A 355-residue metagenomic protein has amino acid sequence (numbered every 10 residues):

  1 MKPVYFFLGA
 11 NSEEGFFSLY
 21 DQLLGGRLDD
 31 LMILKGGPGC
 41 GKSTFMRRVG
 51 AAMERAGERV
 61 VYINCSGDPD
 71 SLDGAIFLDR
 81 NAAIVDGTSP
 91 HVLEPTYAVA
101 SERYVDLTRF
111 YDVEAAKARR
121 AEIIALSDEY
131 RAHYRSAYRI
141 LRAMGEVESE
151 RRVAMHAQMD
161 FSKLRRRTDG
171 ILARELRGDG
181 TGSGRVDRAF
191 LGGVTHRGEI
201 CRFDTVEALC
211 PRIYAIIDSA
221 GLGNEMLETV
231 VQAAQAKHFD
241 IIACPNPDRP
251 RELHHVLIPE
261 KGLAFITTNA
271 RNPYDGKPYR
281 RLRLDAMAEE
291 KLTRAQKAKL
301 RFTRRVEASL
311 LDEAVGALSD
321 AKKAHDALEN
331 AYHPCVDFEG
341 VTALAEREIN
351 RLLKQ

Functional and structural regions predicted by a protein language model:
M1-G15, R47, A51-A115, E122 (+1 more regions): Conserved nucleotide-sensing/catalytic segment adjacent to the nucleotide-binding pocket in NTP-handling enzymes
M1-L23, S162, R166-D204: N-terminal pre-Walker A segment at the start of P-loop NTPase domains
R27-L28, R80, L209-R212, K261: Residue-level preference for short coil/turn positions at secondary-structure junctions
D30, R177-G184, R212, A343 (+2 more regions): N-terminal low-complexity, Ser/Thr/acidic repeat segments characteristic of secreted and surface-exposed proteins
L31-G50, R197-A234: Glycine-rich phosphate-binding P-loop
L34-K35, F45-M46, M53, V61-N64 (+7 more regions): A cross-family "folded-core" feature that marks the main globular domain of proteins
E122-R174, F302, V306-E348: An accessory alpha-helical subdomain
